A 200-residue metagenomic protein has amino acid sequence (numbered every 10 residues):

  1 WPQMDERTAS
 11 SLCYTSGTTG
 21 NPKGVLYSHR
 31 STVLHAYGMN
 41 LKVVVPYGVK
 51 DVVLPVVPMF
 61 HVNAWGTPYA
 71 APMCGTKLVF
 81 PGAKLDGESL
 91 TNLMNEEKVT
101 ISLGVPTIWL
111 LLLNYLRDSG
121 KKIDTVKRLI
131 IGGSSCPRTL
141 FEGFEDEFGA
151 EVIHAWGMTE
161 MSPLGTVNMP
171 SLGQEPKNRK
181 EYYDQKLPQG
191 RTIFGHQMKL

Functional and structural regions predicted by a protein language model:
W1-Y14, N21, P46-V52: Conserved pre-ATP/AMP-binding loop-to-beta segment of ANL
P2-Q3, Y183-I193: Short Gly/Pro-enriched turn/cap motifs at secondary-structure boundaries
R7, H29-R30, V57, E97 (+1 more regions): Structural detector for helix-capping/boundary residues
S10-Y37: Conserved AMP-binding A3 loop
L12, V56-V57, P81, V105 (+2 more regions): Short hydrophobic "strand-cap" motifs at the C-terminus of beta-strands
K23-L26, P55, K77-K84, I153: Short beta-strand->loop structural element characteristic of the AMP-binding/adenylate-forming
V33-V52, F60-T100, Y115, T166 (+1 more regions): Conserved AMP-binding/adenylation subdomain of ANL enzymes
M73, V99-G104, L113-D184, Q197: Gly/Ser/Thr-rich phosphate-binding loop
